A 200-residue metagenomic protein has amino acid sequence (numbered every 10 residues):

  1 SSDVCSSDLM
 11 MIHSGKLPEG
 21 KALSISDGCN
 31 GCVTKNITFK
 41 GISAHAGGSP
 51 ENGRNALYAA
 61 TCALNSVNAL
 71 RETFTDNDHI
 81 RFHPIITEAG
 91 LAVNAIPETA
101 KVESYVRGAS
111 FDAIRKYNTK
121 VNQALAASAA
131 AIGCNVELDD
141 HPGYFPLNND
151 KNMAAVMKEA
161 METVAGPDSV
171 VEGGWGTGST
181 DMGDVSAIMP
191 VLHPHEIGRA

Functional and structural regions predicted by a protein language model:
S1-V4, G198-A200: Single conserved hydrophobic/aromatic residue that forms the stacking wall/gate of nucleotide- or nucleobase-binding
S2-P97, S179-M182: Histidine/acidic-residue-rich, glycine-tolerant segments that coordinate divalent metal ions
L57-R199: Metal-dependent amide/peptide-bond hydrolase catalytic core, centered on the "pita-bread" metallohydrolase fold
